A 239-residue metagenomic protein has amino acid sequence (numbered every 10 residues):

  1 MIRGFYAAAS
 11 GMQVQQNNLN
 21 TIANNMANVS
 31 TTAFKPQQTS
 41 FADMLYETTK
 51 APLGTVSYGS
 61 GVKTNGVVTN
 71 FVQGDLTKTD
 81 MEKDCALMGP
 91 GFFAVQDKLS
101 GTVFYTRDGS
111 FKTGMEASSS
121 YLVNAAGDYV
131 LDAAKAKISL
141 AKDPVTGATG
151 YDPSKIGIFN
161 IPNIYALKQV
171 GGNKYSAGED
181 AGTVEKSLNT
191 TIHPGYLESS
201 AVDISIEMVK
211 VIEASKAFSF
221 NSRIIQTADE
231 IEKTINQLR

Functional and structural regions predicted by a protein language model:
M1-R239: Amphipathic alpha-helical polymerization modules
